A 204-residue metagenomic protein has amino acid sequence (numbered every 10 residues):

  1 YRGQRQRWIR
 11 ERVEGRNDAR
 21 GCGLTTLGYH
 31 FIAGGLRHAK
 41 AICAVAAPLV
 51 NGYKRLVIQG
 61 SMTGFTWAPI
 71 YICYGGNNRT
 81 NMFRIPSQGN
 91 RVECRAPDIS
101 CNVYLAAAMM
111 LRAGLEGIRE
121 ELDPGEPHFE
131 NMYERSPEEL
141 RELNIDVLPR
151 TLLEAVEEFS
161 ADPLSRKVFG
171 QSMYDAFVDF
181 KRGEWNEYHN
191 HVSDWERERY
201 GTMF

Functional and structural regions predicted by a protein language model:
R2-I9: Short, small-residue-biased leader/transition segments that mark boundaries at the very start of proteins
R12-F204: Catalytic-core signal marking the mid-to-C-terminal active-site face
